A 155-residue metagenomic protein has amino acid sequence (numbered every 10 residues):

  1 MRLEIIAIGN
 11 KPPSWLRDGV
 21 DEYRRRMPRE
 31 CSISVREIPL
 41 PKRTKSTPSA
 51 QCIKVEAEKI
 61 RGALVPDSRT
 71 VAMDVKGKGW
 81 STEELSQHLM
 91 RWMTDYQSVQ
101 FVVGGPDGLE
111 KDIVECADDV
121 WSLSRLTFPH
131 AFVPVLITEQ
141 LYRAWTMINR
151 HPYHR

Functional and structural regions predicted by a protein language model:
M1-M27: N-terminal beta1-alpha1 ligand-phosphate binding loop
I5, V71, G104, I137: Conserved RecA-like P-loop NTPase ATPase core
K11, V75-K78, G105-G108: Short glycine-rich anion-binding loops that position phosphate/pyrophosphate groups of nucleotides and phosphorylated
R17, D21-R24, A57, K111-V114: Short, surface-exposed alpha-helical segments at coil->helix boundaries
R25-S32, M93-D95, T146-M147: Arginine/glycine-rich "motif VI" loop of SF2 helicases in the C-terminal RecA-like domain
S32-I33, P39-Q100: S-adenosyl-L-methionine/SAH cofactor-binding core of RNA-modifying enzymes
S86-S124: A mid-sequence interfacial segment
K111-R155: Structured adenosyl-cofactor binding patch, chiefly the S-adenosyl-L-methionine
